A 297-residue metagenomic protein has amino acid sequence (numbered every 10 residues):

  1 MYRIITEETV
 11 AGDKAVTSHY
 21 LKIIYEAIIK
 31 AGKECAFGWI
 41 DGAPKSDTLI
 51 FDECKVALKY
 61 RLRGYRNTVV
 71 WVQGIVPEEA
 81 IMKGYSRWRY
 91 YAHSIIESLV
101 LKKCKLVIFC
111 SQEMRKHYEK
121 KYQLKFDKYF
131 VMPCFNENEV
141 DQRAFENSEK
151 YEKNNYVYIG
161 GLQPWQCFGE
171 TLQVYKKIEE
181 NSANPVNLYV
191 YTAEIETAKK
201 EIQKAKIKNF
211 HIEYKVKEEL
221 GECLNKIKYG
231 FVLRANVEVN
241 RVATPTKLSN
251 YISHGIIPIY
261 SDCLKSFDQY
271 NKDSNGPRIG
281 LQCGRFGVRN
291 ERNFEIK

Functional and structural regions predicted by a protein language model:
T48-I50, R63-I81: Active-site proximal beta-strand in glycosyltransferases
V76, R87-F109: Membrane-proximal helix-turn-helix segments that form the acceptor-binding/catalytic region of lipid-linked
A80-I81, F130-K153, C167: Acidic anion/phosphate-binding donor-loop and adjacent secondary structure in glycosyltransferase catalytic cores
K102-K120, L124-R143: Donor nucleotide-sugar binding/catalytic pocket of nucleotide-sugar-dependent glycosyltransferases
N147-Q166, T171-Y175, L188-Y189: Conserved donor-binding/catalytic core segment of Leloir-type glycosyltransferases
I159, V186-K199: Glycosyltransferase donor-sugar binding loop
Q166, K217-C223, K228-S253, I259-Y270: Nucleotide-sugar-dependent
T192, A198-Y229: Nucleotide-activated donor-binding/catalytic signature segment of Leloir-type glycosyltransferases, i.e., the conserved
